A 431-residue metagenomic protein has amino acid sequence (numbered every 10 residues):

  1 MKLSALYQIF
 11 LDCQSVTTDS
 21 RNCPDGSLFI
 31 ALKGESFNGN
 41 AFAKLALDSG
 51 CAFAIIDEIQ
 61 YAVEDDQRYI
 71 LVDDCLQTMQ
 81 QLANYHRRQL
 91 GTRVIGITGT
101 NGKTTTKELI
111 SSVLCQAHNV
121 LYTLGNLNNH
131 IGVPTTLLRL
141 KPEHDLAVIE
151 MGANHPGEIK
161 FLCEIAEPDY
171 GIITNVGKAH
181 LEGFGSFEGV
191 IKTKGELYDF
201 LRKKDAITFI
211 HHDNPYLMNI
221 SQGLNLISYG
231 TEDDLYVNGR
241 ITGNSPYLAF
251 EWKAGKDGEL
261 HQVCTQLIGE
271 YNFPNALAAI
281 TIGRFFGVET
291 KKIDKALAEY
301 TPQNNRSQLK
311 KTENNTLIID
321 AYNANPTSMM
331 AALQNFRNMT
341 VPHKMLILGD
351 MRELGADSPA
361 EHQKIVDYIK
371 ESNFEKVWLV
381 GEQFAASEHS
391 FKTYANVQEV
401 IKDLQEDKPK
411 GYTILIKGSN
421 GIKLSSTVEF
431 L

Functional and structural regions predicted by a protein language model:
M1-Q81, Y85, N338-M339, D367-G381 (+1 more regions): N-terminal leader/targeting and accessory segments in enzymes
L3, Q60-D65, I172-T316, V341-P342 (+3 more regions): Acidic, Mg2+-coordinating active-site environments of NTP-dependent enzymes
S27, A46, L82, I97 (+13 more regions): Residue-level signal for inorganic ion chemistry
G34-F37, P302-N305, Y322-F391, S419: Active-site beta-alpha connecting loops in nucleotide-dependent enzymes
T78-H212, Y216-L224, G283, K402 (+2 more regions): Phosphate-binding loop of NTP-binding sites
I97, N304-R306, G421, S425-S426: ATP-dependent carboxylate/acyl-activation modules
T393, Y412-E429: Peripheral docking tails and interdomain loops at the edges of cofactor- or intermediate-handling domains
